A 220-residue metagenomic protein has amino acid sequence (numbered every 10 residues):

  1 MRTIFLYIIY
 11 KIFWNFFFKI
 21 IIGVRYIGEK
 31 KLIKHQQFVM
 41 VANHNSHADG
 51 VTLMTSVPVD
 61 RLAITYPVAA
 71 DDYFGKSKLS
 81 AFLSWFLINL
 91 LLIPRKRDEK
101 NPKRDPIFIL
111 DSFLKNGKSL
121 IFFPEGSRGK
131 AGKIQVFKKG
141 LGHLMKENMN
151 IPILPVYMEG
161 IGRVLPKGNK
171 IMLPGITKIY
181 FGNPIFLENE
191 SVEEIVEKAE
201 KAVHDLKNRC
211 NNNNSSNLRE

Functional and structural regions predicted by a protein language model:
R2-I22, A81-N89: Short hydrophobic helices that act as membrane-entry/anchoring signals
Y7, W14-H44: Helix-to-loop junction immediately C-terminal to a conserved catalytic motif
I22, A63-T65, I88, K118 (+1 more regions): A structural micro-motif
I22, E99-R104: A conditional alpha-helix N-cap/helix-loop micro-motif detector
Y26, S77, R104-I107: Structural motif corresponding to alpha-helix initiation and N-cap regions
K30, D71, P94-K96, Y157 (+1 more regions): Residues at the C-termini of beta-strands that transition into short coil/loop
K34-R97: Catalytic core of membrane glycerolipid acyltransferases/transacylases, capturing the structured, soluble-facing
P102-E220: Non-catalytic C-terminal accessory region of glycerolipid acyltransferases and related lyso-lipid remodeling enzymes
